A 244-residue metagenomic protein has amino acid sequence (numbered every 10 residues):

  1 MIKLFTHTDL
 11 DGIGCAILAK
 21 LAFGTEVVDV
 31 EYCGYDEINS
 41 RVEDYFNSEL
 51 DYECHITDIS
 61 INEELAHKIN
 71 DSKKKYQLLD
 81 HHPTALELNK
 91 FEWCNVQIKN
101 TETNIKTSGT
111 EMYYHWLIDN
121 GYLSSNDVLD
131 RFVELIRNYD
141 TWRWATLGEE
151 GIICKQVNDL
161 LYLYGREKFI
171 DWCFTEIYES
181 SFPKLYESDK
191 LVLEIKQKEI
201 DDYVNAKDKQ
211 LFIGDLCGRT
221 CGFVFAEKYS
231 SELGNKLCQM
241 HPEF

Functional and structural regions predicted by a protein language model:
M1-I152, D202-F244: Replace "Mg2+/Mn2+-dependent" with "divalent metal-dependent
V133-L211: Hydrophobic, aromatic-enriched interface-forming segments
